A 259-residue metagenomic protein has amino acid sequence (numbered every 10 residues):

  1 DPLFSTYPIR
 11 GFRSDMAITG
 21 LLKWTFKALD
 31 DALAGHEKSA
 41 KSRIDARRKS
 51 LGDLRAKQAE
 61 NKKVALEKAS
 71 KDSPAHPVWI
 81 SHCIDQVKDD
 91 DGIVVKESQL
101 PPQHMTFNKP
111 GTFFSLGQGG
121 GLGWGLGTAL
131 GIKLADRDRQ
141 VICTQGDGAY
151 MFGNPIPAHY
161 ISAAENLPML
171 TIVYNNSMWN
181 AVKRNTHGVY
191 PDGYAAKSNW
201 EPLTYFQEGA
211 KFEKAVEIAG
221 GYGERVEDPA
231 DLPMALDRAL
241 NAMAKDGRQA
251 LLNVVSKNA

Functional and structural regions predicted by a protein language model:
D1-P2, V95-K96, Y174: Venus flytrap/periplasmic-binding-protein-like
D1-S50, L236-L240: Glycine-rich, acidic loop regions that bind phosphate or pyrophosphate groups
R10, A17-T19, F26, Q103-A259: Thiamine diphosphate
I18-L22, F26, A40, I44-R47 (+8 more regions): Generic structural signal for well-ordered, non-membrane alpha-helical segments in soluble metabolic enzymes
F26-E37, R55-Q58, K62, D85-G92 (+4 more regions): Structural signal for hydrophobic packing residues in well-ordered secondary-structure cores of soluble enzyme domains
E37-S42, A59-S70, G92-I93, Y190 (+2 more regions): Residue-level signal for secondary-structure boundary elements
R43-L54, S70, N185-T186, M243: Generic hydrophobic, helix-prone segments enriched in Leu/Val/Ile
K49-D138: Active-site diphosphate/adenylate-binding microenvironment
